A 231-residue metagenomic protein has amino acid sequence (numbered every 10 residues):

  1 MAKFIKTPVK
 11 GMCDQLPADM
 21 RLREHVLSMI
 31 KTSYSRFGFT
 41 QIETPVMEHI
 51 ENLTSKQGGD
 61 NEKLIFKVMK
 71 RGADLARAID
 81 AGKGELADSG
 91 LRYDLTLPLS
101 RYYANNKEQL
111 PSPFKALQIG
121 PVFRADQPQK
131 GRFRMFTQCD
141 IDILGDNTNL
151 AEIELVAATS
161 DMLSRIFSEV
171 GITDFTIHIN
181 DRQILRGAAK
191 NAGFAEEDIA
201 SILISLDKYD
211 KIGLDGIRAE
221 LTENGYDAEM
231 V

Functional and structural regions predicted by a protein language model:
A2-V231: Extended, charged alpha-beta segments that form solvent-exposed binding/catalytic grooves in nucleic-acid-handling
